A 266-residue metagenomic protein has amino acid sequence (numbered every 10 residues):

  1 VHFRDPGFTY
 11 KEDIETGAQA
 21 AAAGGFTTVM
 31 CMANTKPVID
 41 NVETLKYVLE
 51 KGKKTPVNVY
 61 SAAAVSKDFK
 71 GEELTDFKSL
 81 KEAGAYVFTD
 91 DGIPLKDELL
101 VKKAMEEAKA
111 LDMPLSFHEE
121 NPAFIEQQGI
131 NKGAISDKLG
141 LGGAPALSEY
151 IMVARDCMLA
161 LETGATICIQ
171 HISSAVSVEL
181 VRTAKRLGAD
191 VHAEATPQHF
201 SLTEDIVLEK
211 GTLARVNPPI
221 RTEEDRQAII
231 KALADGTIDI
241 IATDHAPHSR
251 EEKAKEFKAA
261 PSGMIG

Functional and structural regions predicted by a protein language model:
V1-G52: Metal-associated gating/positioning segment near the N- to mid-region
F3, G140-L141, L213-R215, K255-S262: Short beta-alpha connecting loops at secondary-structure transitions that line or flank enzyme active sites
F26-C31, N58-Y60, K132-L141: Gly-rich Lys/Arg/Thr-decorated short loops/hinges at beta-loop-alpha junctions or inter-strand turns that position
A33-K36, A64-V65, G92-I93, E120-N121 (+2 more regions): Short, ordered loop/turn segments at secondary-structure junctions
V48-K54, F77-E82: Acidic (Asp/Glu)-rich catalytic clusters
E50-V65: A glycine-rich helix N-cap at a beta->alpha junction
L74-I241: Histidine/acidic residue-rich metal-binding segments in metalloenzymes
E149-Y150, A259-G266: Gly/Ser/Thr-rich active-site loops/lids in small-molecule metabolic enzymes that frequently grip phosphoryl groups
